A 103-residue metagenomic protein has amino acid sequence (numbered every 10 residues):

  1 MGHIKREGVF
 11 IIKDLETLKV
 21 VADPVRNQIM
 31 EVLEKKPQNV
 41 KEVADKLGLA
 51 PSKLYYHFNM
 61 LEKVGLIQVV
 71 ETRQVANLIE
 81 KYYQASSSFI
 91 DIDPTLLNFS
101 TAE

Functional and structural regions predicted by a protein language model:
H3-L18: Short, Lys/Arg-enriched N-terminal segment that forms or immediately precedes the first helix of a structured domain
L18, V64, Q74-E103: Conserved segment of winged-helix/HTH DNA-binding domains
K19-R26: Short helix-coil-helix linker/hinge
P24, K35-E42: Short capping segments at the starts of secondary-structure elements
N27-E31: Pre-recognition alpha-helix immediately N-terminal to the DNA-recognition helix within helix-turn-helix or winged-helix
E42-G48, L61: A short acidic, leucine-rich amphipathic alpha-helix
A50-S52: Short coil turns linking two alpha-helices in DNA-binding domains
